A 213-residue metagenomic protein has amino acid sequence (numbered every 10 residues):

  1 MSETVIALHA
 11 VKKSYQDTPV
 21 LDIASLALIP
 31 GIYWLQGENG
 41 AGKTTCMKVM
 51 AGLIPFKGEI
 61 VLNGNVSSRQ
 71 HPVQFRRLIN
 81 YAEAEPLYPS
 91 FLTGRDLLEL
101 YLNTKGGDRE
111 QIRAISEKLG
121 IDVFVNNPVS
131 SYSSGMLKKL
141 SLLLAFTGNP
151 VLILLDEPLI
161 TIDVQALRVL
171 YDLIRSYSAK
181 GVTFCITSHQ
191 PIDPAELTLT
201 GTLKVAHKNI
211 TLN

Functional and structural regions predicted by a protein language model:
I6, V20-I23: Conserved structural motif at the start of ABC-family nucleotide-binding domains
A51: Helix-to-loop junction immediately C-terminal to a conserved catalytic motif
P55-Q70, Q74-F75: Conserved ABC transporter NBD signature motif
E85, S90-G106: Q-loop/switch helix immediately C-terminal to the Walker
E99, R109-V125: Conserved ABC ATPase "signature" region
L142: Hydrophobic anchor residue at the start of the ABC signature
I153-E157: Catalytic Walker B motif of ABC-type/P-loop ATPase nucleotide-binding domains
